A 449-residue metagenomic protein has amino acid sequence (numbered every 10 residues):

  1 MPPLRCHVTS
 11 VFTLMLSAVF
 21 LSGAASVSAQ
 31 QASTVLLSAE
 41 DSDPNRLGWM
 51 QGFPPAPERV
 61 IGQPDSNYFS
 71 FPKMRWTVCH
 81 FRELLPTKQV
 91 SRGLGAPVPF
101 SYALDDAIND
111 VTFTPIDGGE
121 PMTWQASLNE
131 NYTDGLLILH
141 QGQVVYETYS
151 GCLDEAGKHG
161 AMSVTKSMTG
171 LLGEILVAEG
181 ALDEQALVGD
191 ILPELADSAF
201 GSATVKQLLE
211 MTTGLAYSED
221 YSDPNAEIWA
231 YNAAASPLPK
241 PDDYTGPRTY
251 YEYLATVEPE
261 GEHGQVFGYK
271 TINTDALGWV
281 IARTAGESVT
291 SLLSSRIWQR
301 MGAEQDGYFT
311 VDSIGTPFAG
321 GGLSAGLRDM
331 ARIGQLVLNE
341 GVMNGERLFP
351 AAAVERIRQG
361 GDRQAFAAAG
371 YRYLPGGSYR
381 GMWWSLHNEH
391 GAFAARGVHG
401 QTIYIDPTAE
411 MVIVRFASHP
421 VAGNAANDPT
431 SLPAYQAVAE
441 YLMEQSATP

Functional and structural regions predicted by a protein language model:
S10-G23: Bacterial N-terminal signal peptides
V27-L153, E210, G214, V438-P449: N-terminal leader/targeting segments and the immediately adjacent pre-domain N-terminus
S127-G135, S150-A181, Q185-A199, A203 (+2 more regions): Short active-site loop at a secondary-structure junction that contains or immediately precedes the catalytic residue(s)
G142, G160-E184, L208, L277-I281 (+1 more regions): Active-site SXXK
E147-Y149, E155-A156, D220-S222, A234-I314: Catalytic-site signature segments of enzymes, centered on catalytic residues
A178-D220, T256, T284-G321, A325: Active-site helix/loop module of the DD-peptidase/beta-lactamase fold, centered on the serine-lysine SxxK catalytic
M211, I272-V280, G321-V342, Q401-S418: Active-site-proximal alpha-helical segments within enzyme catalytic domains
E304-G307, R358-V412: Active-site Gly/Thr loop motif
